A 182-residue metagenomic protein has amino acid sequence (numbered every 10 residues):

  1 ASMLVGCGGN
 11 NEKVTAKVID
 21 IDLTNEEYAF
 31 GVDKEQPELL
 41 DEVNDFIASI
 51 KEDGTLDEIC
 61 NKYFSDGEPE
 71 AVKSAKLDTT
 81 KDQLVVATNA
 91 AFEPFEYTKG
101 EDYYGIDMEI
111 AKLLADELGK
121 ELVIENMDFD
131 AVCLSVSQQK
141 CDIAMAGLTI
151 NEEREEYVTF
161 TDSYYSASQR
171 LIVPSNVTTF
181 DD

Functional and structural regions predicted by a protein language model:
S2-G6: C-terminal motif of bacterial Sec signal peptides marking the signal peptidase cleavage site
G8-N10: Bacterial signal peptide processing site
K13-T24, K112, E121-D182: Acidic, polar ligand-binding/catalytic clefts
Y28, E38-E42, F46, I50-E58 (+2 more regions): Extracytoplasmic small-molecule ligand-binding "clamshell" domains of the periplasmic binding protein/Venus flytrap
A29-G31, R170: Short aromatic/hydrophobic contact patches that present stacked aromatics for nucleic-acid/ligand binding
E70, P94-Y97, E152-Y157: A short, acidic/glycine-rich surface segment
S74-A75: Long, compositionally biased eukaryotic signaling regions
